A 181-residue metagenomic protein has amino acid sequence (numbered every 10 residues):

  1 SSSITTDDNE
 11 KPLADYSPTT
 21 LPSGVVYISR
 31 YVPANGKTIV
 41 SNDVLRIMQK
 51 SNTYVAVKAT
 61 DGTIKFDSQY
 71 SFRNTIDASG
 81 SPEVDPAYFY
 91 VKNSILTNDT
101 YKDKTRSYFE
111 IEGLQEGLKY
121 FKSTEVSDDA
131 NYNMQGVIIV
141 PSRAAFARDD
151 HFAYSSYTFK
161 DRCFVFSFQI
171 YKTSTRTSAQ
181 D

Functional and structural regions predicted by a protein language model:
S1-K37, T175-D181: Acidic/polar, low-complexity intrinsically disordered N-terminal segments immediately downstream of a Sec signal
S2-S3, N52-Y54, G117, Y171-T173: Structured segments of extracytoplasmic/periplasmic soluble domains in secreted or envelope-associated proteins
I4, V25-I28, V44, F66 (+1 more regions): Generic preference for hydrophobic/aromatic residues in regular secondary structure cores
T19-L21, T38-R46, D128-Y132, F159-K160: Extracellular/periplasmic catalytic domains that process cell-envelope and extracellular macromolecules
Y31-P33, Y54-F166: A beta-strand/beta-hairpin structural motif
S41-V55, F168: A short beta-strand signature
R162-A179: C-terminal or internal capping secondary-structure element at the end of a domain, subdomain, or sheet
